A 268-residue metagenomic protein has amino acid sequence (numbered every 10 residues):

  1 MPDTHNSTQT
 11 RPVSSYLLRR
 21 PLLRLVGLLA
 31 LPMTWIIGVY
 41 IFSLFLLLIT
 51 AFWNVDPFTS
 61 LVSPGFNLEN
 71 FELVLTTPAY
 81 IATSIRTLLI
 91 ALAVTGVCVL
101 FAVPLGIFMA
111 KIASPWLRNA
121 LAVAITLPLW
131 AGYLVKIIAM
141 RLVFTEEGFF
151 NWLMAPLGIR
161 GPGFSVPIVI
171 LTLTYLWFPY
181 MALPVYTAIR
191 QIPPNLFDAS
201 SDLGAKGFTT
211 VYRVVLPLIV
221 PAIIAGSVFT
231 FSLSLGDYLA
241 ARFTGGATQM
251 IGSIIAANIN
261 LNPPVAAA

Functional and structural regions predicted by a protein language model:
M1-A30, A113-R118: Transmembrane alpha-helical segments of polytopic membrane transport and secretion proteins
D3, I41-P78, V143-G148, T244-G246: Short membrane-interfacial helix/loop motifs at transmembrane-helix boundaries
T10-S14, R19-R24, D56, L68-A79 (+1 more regions): Interhelical loop and adjacent transmembrane-helix boundary motif in polytopic membrane transport permeases
S15-L18, V135-T174, A241, G245-G246: Membrane-interfacial helix termini and adjacent extracytoplasmic/periplasmic loops of multi-pass transporters
Y16-L17, A93-T126, L142, P194-F197 (+1 more regions): Transmembrane-helix boundary motif in ABC transporter permease subunits
L28-L31, S43, A82, R86 (+2 more regions): Loop-to-helix entry region at the N-terminal start of transmembrane alpha-helices in multi-pass membrane transporters
A30-F42, L127, Y175, Y180-P194 (+1 more regions): Transmembrane alpha-helices
A82-A93, N262-A268: A membrane-interface signal for the N-terminal entry of alpha-helical transmembrane segments
